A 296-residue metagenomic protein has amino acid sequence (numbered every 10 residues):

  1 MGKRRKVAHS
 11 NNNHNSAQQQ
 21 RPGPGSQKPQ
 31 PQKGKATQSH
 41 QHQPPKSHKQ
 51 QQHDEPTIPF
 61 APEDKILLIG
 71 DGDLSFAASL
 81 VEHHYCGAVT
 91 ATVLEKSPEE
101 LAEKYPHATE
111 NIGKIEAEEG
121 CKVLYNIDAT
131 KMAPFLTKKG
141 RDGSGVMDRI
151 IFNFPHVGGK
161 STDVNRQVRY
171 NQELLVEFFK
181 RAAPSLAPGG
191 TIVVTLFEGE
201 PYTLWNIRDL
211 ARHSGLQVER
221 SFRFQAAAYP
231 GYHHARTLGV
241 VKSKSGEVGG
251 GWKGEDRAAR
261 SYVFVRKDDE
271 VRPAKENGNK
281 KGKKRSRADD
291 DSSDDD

Functional and structural regions predicted by a protein language model:
M1-E82, E270-R272: Class I SAM-dependent methyltransferase Rossmann-like catalytic core, especially the SAM/SAH-binding loop
G87, G190: Glycine-centered, small-residue-biased loops immediately flanking beta-strands in adenine/cofactor-binding cores
A88-S97: Conserved SAM-binding motif I beta-strand of class I
L94, P155, T191, T195-G199: Short strand-turn motif at the edge of the Rossmann-like AdoMet-binding core
E100-S144: S-adenosyl-L-methionine
G143-T162: Conserved proline-anchored active-site loop of SAM-dependent methyltransferases that bridges a beta-strand
V164-P188: A short glycine-rich, Lys/Arg-flanked "PGG" loop and its adjoining helix->strand segment in the class I
E198-D291: Class I S-adenosyl-L-methionine
